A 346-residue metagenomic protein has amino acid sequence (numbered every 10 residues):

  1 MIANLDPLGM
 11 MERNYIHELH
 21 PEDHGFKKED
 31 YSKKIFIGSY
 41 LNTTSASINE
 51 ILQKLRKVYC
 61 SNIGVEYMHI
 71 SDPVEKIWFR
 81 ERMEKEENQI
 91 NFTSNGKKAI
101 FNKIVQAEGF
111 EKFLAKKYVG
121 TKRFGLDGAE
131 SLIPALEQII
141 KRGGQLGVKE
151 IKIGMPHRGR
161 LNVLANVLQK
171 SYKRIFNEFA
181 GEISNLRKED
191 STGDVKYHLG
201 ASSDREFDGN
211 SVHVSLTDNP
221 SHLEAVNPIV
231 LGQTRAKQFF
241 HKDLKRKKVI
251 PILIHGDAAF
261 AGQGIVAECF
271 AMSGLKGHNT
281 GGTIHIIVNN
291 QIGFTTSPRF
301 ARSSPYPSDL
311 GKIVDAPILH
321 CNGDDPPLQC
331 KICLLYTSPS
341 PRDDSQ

Functional and structural regions predicted by a protein language model:
M1-L132, V148: Extended, charge-enriched "interface" segments that sit outside catalytic cores
D23, S39-I51, Y67, S71 (+7 more regions): Catalytic cores of large soluble enzymes that bind and process phosphate-bearing ligands
G38, Q53, E86-E87, I133-K149 (+3 more regions): Short alpha-helical segments and helix-capping/turn motifs at coil-helix boundaries
L114-K173: Active-site pocket-lining segments that scaffold enzyme catalytic pockets across diverse folds
K152-G323: Cofactor-binding active-site loop characterized by glycine-rich and histidine/acidic residues
Y336-D343: Conserved small/polar residues in nucleotide/adenosyl-binding loops
